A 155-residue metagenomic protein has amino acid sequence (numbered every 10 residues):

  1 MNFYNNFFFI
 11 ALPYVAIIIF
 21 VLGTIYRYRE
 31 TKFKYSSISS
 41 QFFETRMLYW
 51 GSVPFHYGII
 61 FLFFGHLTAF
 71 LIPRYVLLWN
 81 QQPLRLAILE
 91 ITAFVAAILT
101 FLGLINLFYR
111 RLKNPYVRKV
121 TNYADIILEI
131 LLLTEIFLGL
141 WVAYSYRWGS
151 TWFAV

Functional and structural regions predicted by a protein language model:
M1-F20: Hydrophobic transmembrane alpha-helical segments in integral membrane proteins
F8-L12, G23-Y26, M47-W50: N-terminal juxtamembrane/topogenic regions of multi-pass membrane proteins
P13-I17, S39-V155: Membrane-embedded alpha-helical bundles of multi-pass integral membrane proteins
L22-R27, L104-L107: Alpha-helical transmembrane segments
T24-F43, R74: Membrane-interface helix-loop junction between the first two transmembrane segments
